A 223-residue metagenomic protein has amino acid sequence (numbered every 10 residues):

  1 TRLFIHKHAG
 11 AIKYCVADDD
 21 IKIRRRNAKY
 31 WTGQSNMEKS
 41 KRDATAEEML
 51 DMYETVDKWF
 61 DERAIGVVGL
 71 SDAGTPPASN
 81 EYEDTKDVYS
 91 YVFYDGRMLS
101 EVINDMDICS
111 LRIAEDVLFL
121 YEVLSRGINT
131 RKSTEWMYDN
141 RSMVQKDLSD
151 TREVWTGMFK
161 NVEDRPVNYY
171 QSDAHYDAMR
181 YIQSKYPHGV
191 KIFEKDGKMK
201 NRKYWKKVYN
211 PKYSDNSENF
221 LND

Functional and structural regions predicted by a protein language model:
T1-R2, M49: Phosphate/oxyanion-binding active-site loops and adjacent basic polyanion-contact surfaces
L3-K22: Active-site nucleotide-sugar/metal-binding loop of Leloir-type enzymes
I5, A9, Y53-R63, V123 (+1 more regions): Hydrophobic, Leu/Ile/Phe/Ala-enriched alpha-helical segments that form helix-helix packing faces
A11, G69, K146-S149: Glycine-centered flexibility sites
Y14-D18, G66-S71, T130-S133, K191-E194: A structural signal for short, well-ordered beta-strand segments and their strand-loop junctions that often border
V16-N27, S133-D139: Short, solvent-exposed beta-strand-terminating loops
I23-V117, S125: Conserved catalytic core of nucleotide-sugar-dependent glycosyltransferases
C109-D223: C-terminal catalytic/acceptor-binding lobe
